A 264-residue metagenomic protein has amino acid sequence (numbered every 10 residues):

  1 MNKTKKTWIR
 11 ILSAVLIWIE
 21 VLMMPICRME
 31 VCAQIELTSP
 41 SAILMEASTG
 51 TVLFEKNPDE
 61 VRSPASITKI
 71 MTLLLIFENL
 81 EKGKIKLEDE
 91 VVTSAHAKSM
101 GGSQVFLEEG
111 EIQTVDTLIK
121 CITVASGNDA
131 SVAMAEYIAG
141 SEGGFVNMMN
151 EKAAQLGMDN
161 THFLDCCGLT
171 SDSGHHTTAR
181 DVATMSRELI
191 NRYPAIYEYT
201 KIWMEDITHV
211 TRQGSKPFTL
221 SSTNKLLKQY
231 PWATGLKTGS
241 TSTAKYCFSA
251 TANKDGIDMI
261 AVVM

Functional and structural regions predicted by a protein language model:
M1-T7: N-terminal secretory signal peptides that target proteins for export/translocation
T7-M29: Sec-dependent N-terminal signal peptides of Gram-positive bacterial secreted proteins and lipoproteins
R10, E60-S63, D89-V91, M100-G102 (+2 more regions): A generic short-segment signal for beta-strand/edge and adjacent turn/coil regions
I26-R180, I190-N191: Active-site-adjacent loops and short helices of periplasmic peptidoglycan-processing enzymes
E36-S39, S141-M264: Penicillin-recognizing serine hydrolase domain
